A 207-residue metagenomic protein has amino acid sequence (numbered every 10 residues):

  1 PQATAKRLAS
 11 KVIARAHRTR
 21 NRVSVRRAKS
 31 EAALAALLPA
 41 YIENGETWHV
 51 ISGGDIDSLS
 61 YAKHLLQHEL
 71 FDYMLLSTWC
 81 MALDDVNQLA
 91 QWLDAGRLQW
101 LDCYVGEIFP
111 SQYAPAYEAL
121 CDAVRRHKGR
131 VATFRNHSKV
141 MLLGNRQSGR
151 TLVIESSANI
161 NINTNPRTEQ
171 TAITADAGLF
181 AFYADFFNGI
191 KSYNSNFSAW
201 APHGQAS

Functional and structural regions predicted by a protein language model:
P1-F71, D94-A95, I160, D185 (+1 more regions): N-terminal localization/anchoring segments of enzymes in phospholipid and broader phosphate metabolism
Q2-A5, G53, A82, V105-I108 (+2 more regions): N- and C-terminal low-complexity/disordered segments
A28, S52-I56, C80-L83, V131-F134: Conserved phosphate-coordination/catalytic loops
T47-H49, H127-R130: Conserved beta-strand segments of alpha/beta enzyme cores
S58-R126: Primarily the HKD phosphodiesterase
M74, G129-F187: HKD (HxKxxxxD) catalytic microenvironment of the phospholipase D
Q88-Q91, F109-E118, R135-G144, P166-E169 (+2 more regions): Low-complexity, flexible helical/coil segments
T174-S207: Amphipathic alpha-helical interface segments
